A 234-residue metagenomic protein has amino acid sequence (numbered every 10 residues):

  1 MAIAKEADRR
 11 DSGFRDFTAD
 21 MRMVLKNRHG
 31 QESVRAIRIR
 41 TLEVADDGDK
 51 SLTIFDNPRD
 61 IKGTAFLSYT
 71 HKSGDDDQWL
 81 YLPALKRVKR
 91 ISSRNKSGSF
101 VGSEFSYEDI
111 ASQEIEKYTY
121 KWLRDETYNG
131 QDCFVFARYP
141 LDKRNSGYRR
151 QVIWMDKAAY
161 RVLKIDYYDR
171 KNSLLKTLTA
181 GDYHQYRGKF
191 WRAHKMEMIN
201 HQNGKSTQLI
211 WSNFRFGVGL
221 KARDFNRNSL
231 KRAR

Functional and structural regions predicted by a protein language model:
M1-A84: N-terminal mature ectodomain segment of secretory-pathway/periplasmic proteins
T18-D20, V34-A36, K50, K117 (+3 more regions): Broad gene-expression machinery/nucleic-acid interaction feature
M21-M23, I39, T53, Y120 (+3 more regions): Preference for bulky hydrophobic residues occupying beta-strand positions in well-ordered beta-sheet regions
R38, T119-K121, T179, I210: Residues located in well-ordered beta-strands
R40-L42, K121-T127, D182-H184: Short amphipathic beta-strand and strand-loop transition segments with alternating hydrophobic
D56, L67-Y69, D77-Y81, R87-I91 (+2 more regions): Gly/Pro-enriched, hydrophobic low-complexity segments that function as extracytoplasmic propeptides/linkers
S112-Y118, D125: Surface-exposed beta-loop interaction hotspot
A233-R234: Short, solvent-exposed mixed-charge patches
